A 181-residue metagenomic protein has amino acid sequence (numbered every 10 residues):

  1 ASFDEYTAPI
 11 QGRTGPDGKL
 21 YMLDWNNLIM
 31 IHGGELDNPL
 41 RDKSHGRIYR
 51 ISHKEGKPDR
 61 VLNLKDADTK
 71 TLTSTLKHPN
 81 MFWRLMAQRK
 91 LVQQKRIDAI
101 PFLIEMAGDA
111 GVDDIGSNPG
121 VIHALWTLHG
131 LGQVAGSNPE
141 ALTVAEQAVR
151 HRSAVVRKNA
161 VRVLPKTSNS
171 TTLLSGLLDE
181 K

Functional and structural regions predicted by a protein language model:
A1-T71, K90-Q93: Beta-propeller domains with acidic blade repeats across secreted/periplasmic ectodomains and cytosolic WD/CNH propellers
A8-Q11, L36-D37, A110-D113, T127 (+1 more regions): Generic recognition of flexible, low-complexity loop/linker segments
D17, W25, M30, H53 (+8 more regions): Hydrophobic alpha-helix feature that most strongly marks membrane-spanning transmembrane helices and their immediate
D59-L62, R84-R96, G116-S137, T143-R150 (+1 more regions): Structural detector for internal amphipathic alpha-helices that build alpha-solenoid repeat scaffolds
D68, L72-S74, H78-N80: Charged, amphipathic alpha-helical linkers/stalks
T71-L72, F102-A107, V144-E146, L173-L177: Buried hydrophobic core positions in alpha-solenoid tandem helical repeats
H78, Q88-K95, I100, I104-E105: Cofactor-pocket helix-loop regions in the catalytic cores of large enzyme subunits
P79-N80, G111, S117, R152-S153 (+1 more regions): Short inter-helical turns and helix N-cap capping residues of alpha-solenoid HEAT/ARM repeat scaffolds
